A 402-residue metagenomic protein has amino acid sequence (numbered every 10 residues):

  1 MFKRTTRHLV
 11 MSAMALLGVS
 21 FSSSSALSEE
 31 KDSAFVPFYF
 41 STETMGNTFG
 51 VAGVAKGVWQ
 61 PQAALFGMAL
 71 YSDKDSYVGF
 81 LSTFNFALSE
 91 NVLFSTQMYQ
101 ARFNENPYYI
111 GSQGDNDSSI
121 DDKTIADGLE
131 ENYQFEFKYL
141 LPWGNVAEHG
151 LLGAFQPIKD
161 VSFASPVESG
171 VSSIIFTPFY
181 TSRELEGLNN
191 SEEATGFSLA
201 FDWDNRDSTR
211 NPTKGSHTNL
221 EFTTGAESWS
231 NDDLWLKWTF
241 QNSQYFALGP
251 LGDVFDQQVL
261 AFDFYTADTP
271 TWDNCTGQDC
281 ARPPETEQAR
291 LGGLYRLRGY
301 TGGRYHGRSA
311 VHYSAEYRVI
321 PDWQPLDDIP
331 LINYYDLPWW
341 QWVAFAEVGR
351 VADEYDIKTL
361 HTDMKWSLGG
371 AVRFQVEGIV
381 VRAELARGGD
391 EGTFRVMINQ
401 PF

Functional and structural regions predicted by a protein language model:
M1-E30, V146: Cleavable N-terminal export/targeting peptides
S25-Q97, N104-Y108, K123, S169-T177 (+5 more regions): Outer-membrane beta-barrel initiation region
F35, A63-G67, V92-M98, S172-F176 (+9 more regions): Transmembrane beta-strands of outer-membrane beta-barrel proteins
F40, Y99, E105-A261, A352: Transmembrane beta-strand segments of outer-membrane beta-barrel domains in Gram-negative and organellar OMPs
A55-G57, N85-A87, Y139-L141, W203-N205 (+6 more regions): Residue-level signature of outer-membrane beta-barrel architecture
A69-P142, V146, D253-L294, R304 (+2 more regions): Outer-membrane beta-barrel translocator/channel fold
F197-I332: C-terminal outer-membrane beta-barrel translocator/porin domains of Gram-negative envelope proteins and their
L199, G370-V376, E391-F402: Outer-membrane beta-barrel "beta-signal"
